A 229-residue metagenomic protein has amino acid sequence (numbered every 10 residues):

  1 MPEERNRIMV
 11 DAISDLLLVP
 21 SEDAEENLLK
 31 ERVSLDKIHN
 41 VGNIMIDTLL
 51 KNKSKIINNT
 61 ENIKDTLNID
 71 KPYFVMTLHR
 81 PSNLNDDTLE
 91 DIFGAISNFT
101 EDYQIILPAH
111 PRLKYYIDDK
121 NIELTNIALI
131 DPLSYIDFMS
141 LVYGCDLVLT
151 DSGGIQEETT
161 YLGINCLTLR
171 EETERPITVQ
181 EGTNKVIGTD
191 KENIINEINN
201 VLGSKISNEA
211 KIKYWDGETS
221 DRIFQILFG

Functional and structural regions predicted by a protein language model:
M1-D15, V142: A conserved, positively charged/aromatic
V10-D86, I187: A nucleotide-sugar donor-handling region in carbohydrate enzymes
L17, L141-V179: A donor-sugar binding/catalytic signature common to diverse glycosyltransferases and related nucleotide-sugar
V19, N40, P108, L149-T150: Short beta-strand scaffold positions
I57-G144: Donor-nucleotide binding loops and adjacent catalytic segments primarily of GT-B fold Leloir glycosyltransferases
L167, G182-I187: A short acidic/histidine/glycine-rich donor-binding loop in glycosyltransferase catalytic cores
K185-G229: Leloir-type glycosyltransferase catalytic cores
